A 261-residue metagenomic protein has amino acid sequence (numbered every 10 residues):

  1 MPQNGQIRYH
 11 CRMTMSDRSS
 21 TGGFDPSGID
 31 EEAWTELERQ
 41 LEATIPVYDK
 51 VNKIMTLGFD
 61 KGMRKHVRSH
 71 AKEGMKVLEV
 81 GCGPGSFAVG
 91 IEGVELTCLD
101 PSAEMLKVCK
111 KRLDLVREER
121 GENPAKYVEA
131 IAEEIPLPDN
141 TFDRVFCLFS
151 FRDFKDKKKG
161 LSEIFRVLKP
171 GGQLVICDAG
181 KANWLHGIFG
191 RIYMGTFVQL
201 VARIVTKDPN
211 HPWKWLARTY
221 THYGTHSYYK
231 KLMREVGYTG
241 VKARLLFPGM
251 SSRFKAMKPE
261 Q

Functional and structural regions predicted by a protein language model:
C11-V47: N-terminal, positively charged/glycine-rich alpha-helical extensions of SAM-dependent methyltransferases
G28-E36, C177-E235, K242: C-terminal alpha-helical "lid/dimerization" subdomain adjacent to the S-adenosyl-L-methionine
T56-G74: Conserved alpha-helix/loop element of class I SAM-dependent methyltransferases that forms part of the SAM/SAH-binding
L78-E134: Class I SAM-dependent methyltransferase SAM/SAH-binding core
E133-V145: A short acidic, Gly/Pro-enriched loop at the edge of an enzyme's catalytic core that lines a small-molecule cofactor
R144-D156: A short SAM/SAH-binding and catalytic strip from SAM-dependent methyltransferases
K158-Q173: A short glycine-rich, Lys/Arg-flanked "PGG" loop and its adjoining helix->strand segment in the class I
K230, V236-Q261: Core SAM-dependent methyltransferase catalytic element
